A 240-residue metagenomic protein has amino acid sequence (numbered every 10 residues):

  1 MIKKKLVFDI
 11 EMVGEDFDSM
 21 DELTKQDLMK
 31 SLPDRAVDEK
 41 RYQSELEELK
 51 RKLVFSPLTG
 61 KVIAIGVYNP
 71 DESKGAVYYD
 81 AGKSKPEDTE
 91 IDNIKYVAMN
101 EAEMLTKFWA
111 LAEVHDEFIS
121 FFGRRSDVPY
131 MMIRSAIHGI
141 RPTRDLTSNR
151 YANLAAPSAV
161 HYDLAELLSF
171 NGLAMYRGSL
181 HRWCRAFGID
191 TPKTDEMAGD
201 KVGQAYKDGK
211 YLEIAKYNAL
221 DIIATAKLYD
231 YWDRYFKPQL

Functional and structural regions predicted by a protein language model:
M1-G60, S73-G75: Entry/capping segment at the start of metal-dependent catalytic domains with acidic active-site entry clusters
I2-K4, G60-I63, V67-I94, A98 (+3 more regions): Metal-dependent phosphoesterase core characteristic of DEDDh/y 3'-5' exonuclease domains
M29-E48, N93-Y96, N100, P142 (+2 more regions): Alpha-helix capping and helix-coil boundary motifs
